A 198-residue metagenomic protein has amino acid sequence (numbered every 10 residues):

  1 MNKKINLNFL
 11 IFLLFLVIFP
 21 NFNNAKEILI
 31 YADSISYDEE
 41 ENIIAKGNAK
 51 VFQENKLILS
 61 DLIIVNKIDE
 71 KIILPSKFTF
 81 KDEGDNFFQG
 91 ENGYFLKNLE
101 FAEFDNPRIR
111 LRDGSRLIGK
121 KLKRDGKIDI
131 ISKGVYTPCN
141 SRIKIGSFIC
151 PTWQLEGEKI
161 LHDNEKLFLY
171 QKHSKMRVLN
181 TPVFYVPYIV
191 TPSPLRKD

Functional and structural regions predicted by a protein language model:
K3-A25, I63: Classical Sec-dependent N-terminal signal peptides that target proteins to the secretory pathway
A25-D198: Structural signature for solvent-exposed beta-strand/loop edge elements and short helix-capping sites, enriched
